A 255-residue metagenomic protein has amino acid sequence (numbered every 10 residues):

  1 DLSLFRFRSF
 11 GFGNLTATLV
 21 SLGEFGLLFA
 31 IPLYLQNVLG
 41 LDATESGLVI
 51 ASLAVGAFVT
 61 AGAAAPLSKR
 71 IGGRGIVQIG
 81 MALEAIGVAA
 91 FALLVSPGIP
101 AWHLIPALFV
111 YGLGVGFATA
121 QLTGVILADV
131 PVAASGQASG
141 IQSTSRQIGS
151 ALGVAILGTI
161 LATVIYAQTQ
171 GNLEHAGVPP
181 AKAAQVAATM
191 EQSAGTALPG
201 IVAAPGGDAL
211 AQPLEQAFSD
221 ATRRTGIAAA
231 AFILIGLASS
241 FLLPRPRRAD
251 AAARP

Functional and structural regions predicted by a protein language model:
D1-Q137, A252-P255: Transmembrane core module of solute transporters
T16, I141-S145: Hydrophobic alpha-helical segments of secondary membrane carriers
L33, P66-L67, A107, G200 (+2 more regions): Hydrophobic residues in alpha-helical membrane-spanning segments
V95, A231, R247: Flexible, active-site-proximal loop/turn residues at the rims of small-molecule/cofactor binding pockets and catalytic
V125, R146-F241, R254-P255: Hydrophobic transmembrane architecture of multi-pass small-molecule transporters
F241-A251: Helix-loop junctions on the cytosolic side of multi-pass membrane transporters, especially the intracellular loop
